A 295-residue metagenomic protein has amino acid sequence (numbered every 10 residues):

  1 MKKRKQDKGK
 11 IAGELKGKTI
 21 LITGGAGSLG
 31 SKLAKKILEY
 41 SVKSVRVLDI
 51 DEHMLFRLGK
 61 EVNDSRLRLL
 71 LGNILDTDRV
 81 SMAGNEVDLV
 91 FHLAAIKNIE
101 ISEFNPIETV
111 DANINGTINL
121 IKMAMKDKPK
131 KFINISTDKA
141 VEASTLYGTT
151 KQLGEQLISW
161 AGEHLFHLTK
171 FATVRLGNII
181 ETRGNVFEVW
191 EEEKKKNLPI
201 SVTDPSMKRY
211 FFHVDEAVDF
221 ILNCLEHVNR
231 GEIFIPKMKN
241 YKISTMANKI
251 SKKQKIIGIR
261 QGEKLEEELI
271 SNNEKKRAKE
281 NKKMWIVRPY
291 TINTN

Functional and structural regions predicted by a protein language model:
M1-R4, K10-E14, K126, Q156 (+1 more regions): Strand-loop microenvironment adjacent to phosphate/nucleotide-handling motifs in alpha/beta enzyme folds
A12, T19-Y40: N-terminal Rossmann NAD(P)H-binding glycine-rich loop of SDR-like oxidoreductase domains
T23, G84-L93, N134: Rossmann-fold scaffold of SDR-type NAD(P)-dependent oxidoreductases
V42-M54: Conserved glycine-rich Rossmann-like NAD(P)H-binding loop of the short-chain dehydrogenase/reductase
D51, D138, K239: Residues in the short beta-alpha loop(s) of Rossmann-like NAD(P)-binding domains
R68-L89: Conserved Rossmann-fold cofactor-binding substructure of NAD(P)-dependent oxidoreductases
L70-L71, D111, D204, I256: Conserved residues in the N-terminal Rossmann fold of short-chain dehydrogenase/reductase
H92, I96-E100, F104-E155, A172: Conserved Rossmann-fold NAD(P)-dependent oxidoreductase catalytic core, especially the SDR/UDP-sugar
